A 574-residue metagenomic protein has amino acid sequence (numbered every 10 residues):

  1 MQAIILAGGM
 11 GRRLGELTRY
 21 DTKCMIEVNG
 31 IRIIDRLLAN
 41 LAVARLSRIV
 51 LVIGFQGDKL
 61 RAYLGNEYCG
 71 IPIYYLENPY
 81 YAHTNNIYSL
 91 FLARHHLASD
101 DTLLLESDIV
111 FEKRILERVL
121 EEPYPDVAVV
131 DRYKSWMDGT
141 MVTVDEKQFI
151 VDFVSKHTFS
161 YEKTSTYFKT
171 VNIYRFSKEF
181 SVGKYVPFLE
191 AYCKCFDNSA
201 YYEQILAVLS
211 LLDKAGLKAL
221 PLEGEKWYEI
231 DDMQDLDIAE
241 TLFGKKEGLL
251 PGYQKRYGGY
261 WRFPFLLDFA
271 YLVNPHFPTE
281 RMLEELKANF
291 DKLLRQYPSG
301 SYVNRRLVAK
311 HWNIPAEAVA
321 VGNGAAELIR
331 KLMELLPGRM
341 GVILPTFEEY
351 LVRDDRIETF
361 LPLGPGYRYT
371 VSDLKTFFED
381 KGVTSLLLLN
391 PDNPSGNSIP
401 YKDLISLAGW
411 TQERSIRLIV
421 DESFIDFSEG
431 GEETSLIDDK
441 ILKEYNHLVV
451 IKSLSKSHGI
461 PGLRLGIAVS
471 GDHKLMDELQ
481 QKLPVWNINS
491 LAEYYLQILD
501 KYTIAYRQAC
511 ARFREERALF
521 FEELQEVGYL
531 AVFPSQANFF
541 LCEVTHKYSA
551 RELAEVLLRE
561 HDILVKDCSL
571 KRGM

Functional and structural regions predicted by a protein language model:
M1-T18: N-terminal nucleotide-binding beta1-loop-alpha1 segment
Q2-I5, I31-T102: Conserved N-terminal catalytic core of the sugar/cofactor nucleotidyltransferase
E112-C193: Conserved core of the sugar-phosphate nucleotidyltransferase
R118-E122, R368-G382, P394-S457: Active-site pre-lysine segment of PLP-dependent enzymes
F168-T170, G300, H447-F533: PLP-dependent aminotransferase class I/II
I238-Q296, K381-G382: N-terminal "arm"/small-domain region of PLP-dependent enzymes with the aminotransferase-like
E334-L389: PLP-dependent aminotransferase-like
R514, V527-E560: Conserved PLP-binding catalytic core of the aspartate aminotransferase-like
